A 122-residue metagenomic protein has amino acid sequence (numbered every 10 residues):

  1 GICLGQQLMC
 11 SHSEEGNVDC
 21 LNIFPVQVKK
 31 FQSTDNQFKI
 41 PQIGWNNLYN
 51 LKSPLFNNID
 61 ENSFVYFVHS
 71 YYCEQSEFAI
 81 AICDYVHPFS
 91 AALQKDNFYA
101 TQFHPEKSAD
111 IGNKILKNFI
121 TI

Functional and structural regions predicted by a protein language model:
G1-Q42: Cysteine-nucleophile active-site neighborhood
Q27-I122: Amide-donor transfer/coupling interface in amidating biosynthetic enzymes
